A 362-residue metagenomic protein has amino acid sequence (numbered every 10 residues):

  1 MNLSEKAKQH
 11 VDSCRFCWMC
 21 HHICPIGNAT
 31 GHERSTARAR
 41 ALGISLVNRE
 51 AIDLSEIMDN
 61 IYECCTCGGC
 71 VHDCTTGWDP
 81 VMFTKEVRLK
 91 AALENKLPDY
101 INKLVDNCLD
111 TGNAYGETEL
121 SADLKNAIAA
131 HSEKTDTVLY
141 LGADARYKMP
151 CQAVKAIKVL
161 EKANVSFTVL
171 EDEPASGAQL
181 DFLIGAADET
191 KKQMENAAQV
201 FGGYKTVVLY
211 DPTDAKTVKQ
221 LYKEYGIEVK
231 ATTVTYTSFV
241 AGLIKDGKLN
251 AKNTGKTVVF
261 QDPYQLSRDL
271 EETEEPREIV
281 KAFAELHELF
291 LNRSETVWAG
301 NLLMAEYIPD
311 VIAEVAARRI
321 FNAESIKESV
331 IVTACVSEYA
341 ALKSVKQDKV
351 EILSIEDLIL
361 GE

Functional and structural regions predicted by a protein language model:
M1-I61: Ferredoxin-type iron-sulfur electron-transfer modules and their immediate structural context
C14-C20, C24, C64-C70, C74 (+4 more regions): Short cysteine clusters
H22-V47, T76-L93, A305-A316, N322-A323 (+1 more regions): Iron-sulfur (Fe-S) cluster-binding segments and ferredoxin-like electron-carrier domains, especially [2Fe-2S]
A41-Y222, G226: Iron-sulfur-cluster electron-transfer modules
V138-L139, V259, I331-V332: Conserved beta-strand elements of the Class I
L139, K230-F239: Short, conserved active-site entrance elements at the starts or edges of catalytic domains
D144-T232, S267-E362: Cofactor-cradling patches in redox/metallo enzymes
T235-F283: C-terminal amphipathic alpha-helical segment
